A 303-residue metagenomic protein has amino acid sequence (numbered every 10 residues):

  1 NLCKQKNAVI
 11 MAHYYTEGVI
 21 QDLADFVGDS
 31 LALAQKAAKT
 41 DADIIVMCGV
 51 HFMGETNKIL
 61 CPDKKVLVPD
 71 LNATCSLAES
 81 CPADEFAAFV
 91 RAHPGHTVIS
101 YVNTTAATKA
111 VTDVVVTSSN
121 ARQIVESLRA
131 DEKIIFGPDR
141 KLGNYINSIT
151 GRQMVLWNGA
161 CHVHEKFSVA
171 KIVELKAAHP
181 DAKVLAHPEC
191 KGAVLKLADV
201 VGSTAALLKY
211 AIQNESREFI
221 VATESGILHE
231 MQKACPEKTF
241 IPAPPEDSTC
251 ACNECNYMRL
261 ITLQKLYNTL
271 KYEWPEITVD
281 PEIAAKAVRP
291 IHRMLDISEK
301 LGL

Functional and structural regions predicted by a protein language model:
N1-G202, A206-V221, L228, Q232-A243 (+1 more regions): Active-site loop-to-helix "anion-binding N-cap" substructures in soluble metabolic enzymes
